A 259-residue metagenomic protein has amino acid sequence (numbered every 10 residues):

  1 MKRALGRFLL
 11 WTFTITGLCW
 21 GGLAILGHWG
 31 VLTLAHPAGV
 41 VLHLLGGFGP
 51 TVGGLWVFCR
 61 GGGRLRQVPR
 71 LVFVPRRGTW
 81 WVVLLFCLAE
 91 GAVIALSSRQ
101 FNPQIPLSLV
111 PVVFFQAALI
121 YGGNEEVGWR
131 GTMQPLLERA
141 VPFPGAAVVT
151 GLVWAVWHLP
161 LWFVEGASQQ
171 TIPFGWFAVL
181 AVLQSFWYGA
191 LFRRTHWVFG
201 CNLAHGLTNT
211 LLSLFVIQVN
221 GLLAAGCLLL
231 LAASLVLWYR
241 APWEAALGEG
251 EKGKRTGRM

Functional and structural regions predicted by a protein language model:
R7-G61, G78-W81, L107-A117, G221-A232: Alpha-helical transmembrane segments in multi-pass membrane proteins
F13, F48, L84, L88 (+7 more regions): Residue-level signature of the transmembrane alpha-helical core of multi-pass small-molecule transporters
I15-L23, G46-G54, A89-I94, T150 (+5 more regions): Alpha-helical transmembrane segments of multipass membrane proteins
G22-V31, A95-N102, L159-E165, L211: Juxtamembrane "helix-exit" motif on the non-cytosolic side of transmembrane helices
R60-G63, L237-R255: Membrane-interface capping segments at transmembrane-helix boundaries
P103-F115, G166-V179: Juxtamembrane helix-entry segments on the extracytoplasmic side of multipass membrane proteins
N124-G151, R193-W197: Membrane-interface helix/loop boundary segments of multi-pass membrane proteins
I172-L229: Functionally important transmembrane alpha-helices
